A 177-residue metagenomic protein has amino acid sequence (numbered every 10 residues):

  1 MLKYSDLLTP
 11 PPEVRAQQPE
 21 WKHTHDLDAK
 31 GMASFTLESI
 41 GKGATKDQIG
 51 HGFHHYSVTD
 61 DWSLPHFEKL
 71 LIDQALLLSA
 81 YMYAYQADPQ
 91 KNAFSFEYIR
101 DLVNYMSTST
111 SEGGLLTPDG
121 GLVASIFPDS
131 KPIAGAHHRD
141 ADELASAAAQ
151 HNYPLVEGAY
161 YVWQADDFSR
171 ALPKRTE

Functional and structural regions predicted by a protein language model:
M1-E177: Glycan-recognition and catalytic cores of secretory/periplasmic carbohydrate-active enzymes
